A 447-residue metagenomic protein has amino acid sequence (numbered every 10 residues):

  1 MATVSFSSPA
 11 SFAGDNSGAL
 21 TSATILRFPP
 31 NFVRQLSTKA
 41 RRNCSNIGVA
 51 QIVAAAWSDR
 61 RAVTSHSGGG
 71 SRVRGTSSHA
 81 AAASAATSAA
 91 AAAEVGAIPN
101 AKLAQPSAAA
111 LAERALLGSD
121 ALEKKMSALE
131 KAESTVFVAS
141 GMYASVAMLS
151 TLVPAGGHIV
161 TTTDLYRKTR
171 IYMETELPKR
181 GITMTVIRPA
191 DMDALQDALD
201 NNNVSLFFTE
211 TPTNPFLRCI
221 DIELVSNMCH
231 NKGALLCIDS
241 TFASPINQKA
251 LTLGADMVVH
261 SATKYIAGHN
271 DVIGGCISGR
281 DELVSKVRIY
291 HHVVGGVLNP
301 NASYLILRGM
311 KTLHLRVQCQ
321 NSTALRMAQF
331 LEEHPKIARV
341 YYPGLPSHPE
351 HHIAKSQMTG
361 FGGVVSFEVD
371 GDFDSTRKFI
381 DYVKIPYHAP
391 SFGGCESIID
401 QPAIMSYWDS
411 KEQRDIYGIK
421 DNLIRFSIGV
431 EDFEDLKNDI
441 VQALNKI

Functional and structural regions predicted by a protein language model:
M1-T24, P29-P30, R34-I47, Q51 (+13 more regions): PLP-dependent enzyme catalytic core of the Aspartate aminotransferase-like
A2-N16, T21-I25, P99-K102, S107-A108 (+4 more regions): Conserved PLP-enzyme active-site core in the AAT-like
G14, R27-P30, K336-I424, I428: Conserved C-terminal alpha-helix-loop-beta "cap" of PLP-dependent enzymes that closes/shapes the active-site mouth
A54-W57, V63-L116: Conserved N-terminal helix/loop that builds the PLP phosphate-binding region of the aspartate aminotransferase-like
A97, E113-K131, A139: Aromatic- and Gly/Pro-rich amphipathic surface segment
L122, V287, S375-F379, L436-I440: Hydrophobic side chains in well-ordered alpha-helices
M126, E210, Q320, F379 (+1 more regions): Residue-level signature of catalytic and energy-coupling elements of molecular machines, predominantly ATP/GTP-dependent
G295, V383-S391, A443-I447: A common structural junction motif
